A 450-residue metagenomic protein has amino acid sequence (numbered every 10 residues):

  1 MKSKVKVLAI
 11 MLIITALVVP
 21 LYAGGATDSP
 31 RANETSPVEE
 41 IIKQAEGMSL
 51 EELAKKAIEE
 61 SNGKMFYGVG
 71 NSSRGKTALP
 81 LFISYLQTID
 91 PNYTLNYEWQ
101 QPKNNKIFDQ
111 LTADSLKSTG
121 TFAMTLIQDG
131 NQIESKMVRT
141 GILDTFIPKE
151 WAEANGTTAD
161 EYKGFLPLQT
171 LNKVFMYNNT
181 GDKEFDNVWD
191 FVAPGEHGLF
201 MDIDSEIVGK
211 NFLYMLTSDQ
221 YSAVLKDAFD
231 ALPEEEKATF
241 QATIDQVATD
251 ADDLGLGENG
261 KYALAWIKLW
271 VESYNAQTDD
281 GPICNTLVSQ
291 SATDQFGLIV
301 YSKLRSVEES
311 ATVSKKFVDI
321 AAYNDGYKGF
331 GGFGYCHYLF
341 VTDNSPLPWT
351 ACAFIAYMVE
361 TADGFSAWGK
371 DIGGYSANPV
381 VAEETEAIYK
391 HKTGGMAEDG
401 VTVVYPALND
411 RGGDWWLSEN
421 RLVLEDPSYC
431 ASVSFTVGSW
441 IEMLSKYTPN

Functional and structural regions predicted by a protein language model:
M1-N62, P449-N450: Short, low-complexity disordered leader/linker segments with a strong preference for bacterial N-terminal type II
A32-N33, P37-E46, E51, G400-N450: Conserved C-terminal helix/tail region of periplasmic/extracytoplasmic solute-binding proteins
K55-N62, S84-P91, T112-L116, Q132 (+10 more regions): Sec-exported extracytoplasmic/periplasmic mature domains
S61-F66, N92-T94, G120-T125, G195-L199 (+3 more regions): Loop/turn elements at helix/coil->beta-strand transitions in domains of secreted/extracellular proteins
K64-S84, Y97-Q110, G120-C284: Extracytoplasmic ligand-binding site segments that recognize negatively charged/polar headgroups
T94-N96, A238, D245, T249 (+3 more regions): Surface-exposed intrinsically disordered loops and tails
Y262, E272-D343: Extracytoplasmic/periplasmic substrate-binding proteins
C336-L422: Mature extracytoplasmic/periplasmic domains
